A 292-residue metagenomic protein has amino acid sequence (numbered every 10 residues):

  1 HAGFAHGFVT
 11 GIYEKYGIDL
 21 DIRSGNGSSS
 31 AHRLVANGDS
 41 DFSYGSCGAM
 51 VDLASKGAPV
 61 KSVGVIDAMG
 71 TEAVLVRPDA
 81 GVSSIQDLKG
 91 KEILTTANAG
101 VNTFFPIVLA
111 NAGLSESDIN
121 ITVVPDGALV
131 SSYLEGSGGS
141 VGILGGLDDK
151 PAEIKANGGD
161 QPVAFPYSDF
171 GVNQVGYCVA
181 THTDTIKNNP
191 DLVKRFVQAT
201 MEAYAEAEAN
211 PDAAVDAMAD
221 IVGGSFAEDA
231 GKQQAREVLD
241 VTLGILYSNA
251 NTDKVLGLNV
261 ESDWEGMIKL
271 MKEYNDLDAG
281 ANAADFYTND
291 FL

Functional and structural regions predicted by a protein language model:
H1-S132, S137-D148, F165-Y167, N173: Short, glycine-/small- and polar/acidic-enriched structural segments that line small-molecule recognition paths
H1-T10, E14, I268, K272 (+1 more regions): N-terminal hydrophobic or amphipathic helices and topogenic motifs
I12-Y16, N111-E116, N157-G159, G224-A227 (+1 more regions): Short helix-capping segments at alpha-helix termini
D21, K232-V241, A281-L292: Short linear loop/turn motifs
G48, A128-S131, G138-A227: Pocket-lining segment of extracytoplasmic ligand-binding domains
S62, I121, A207-M218, A281-A283: Surface-exposed patches in mature extracellular/periplasmic domains of secreted proteins
N188-Y274: Secondary-structure end/capping motifs
